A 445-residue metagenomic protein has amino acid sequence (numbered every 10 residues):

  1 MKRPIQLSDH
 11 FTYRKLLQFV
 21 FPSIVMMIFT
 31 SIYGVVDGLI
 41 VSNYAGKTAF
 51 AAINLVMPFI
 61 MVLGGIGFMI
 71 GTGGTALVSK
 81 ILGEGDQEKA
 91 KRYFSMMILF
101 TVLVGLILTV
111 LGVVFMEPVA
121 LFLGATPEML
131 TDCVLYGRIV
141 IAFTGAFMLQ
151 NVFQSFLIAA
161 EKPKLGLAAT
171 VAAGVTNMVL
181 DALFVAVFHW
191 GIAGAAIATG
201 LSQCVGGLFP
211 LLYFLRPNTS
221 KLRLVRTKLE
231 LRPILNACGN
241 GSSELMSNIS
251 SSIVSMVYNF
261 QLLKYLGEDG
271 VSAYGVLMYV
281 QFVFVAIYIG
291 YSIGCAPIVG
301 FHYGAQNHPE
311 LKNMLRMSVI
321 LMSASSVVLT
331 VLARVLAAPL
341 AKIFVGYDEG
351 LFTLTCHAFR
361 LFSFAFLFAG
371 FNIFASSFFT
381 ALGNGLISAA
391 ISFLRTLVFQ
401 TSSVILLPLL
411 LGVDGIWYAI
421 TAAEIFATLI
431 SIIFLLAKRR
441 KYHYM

Functional and structural regions predicted by a protein language model:
M1-V20, V78-G145, V187-S242, V299-A365 (+1 more regions): Short alpha-helical transmembrane segments in multi-pass integral membrane proteins
S8-A45, P58-G73, L77, I81 (+5 more regions): N-terminal transmembrane alpha-helices
Q18-D37, I139, A173, S202-G206 (+4 more regions): Transmembrane helical elements of multi-pass membrane transporters/channels
S23, M27, L39, A76 (+15 more regions): Transmembrane alpha-helix boundary and packing residues in multipass membrane permease domains and related
V25, F29, Y33, L63-G67 (+13 more regions): Residue-level hotspots within pore-lining transmembrane alpha-helices of multi-pass secondary transporters
I32-F50, A120-P127, L183-W190, S252-V283 (+3 more regions): Helix-terminus/linker motif at the lipid-water interface of multi-pass membrane proteins
F50-V110, F147-G166, A273-V331, V335-A337 (+1 more regions): Small-residue-rich hydrophobic transmembrane alpha-helices
G71, I139-I158, A169-N177, A195-L208 (+5 more regions): Short runs within selected transmembrane alpha-helices of multi-pass transporters and secretion channels
